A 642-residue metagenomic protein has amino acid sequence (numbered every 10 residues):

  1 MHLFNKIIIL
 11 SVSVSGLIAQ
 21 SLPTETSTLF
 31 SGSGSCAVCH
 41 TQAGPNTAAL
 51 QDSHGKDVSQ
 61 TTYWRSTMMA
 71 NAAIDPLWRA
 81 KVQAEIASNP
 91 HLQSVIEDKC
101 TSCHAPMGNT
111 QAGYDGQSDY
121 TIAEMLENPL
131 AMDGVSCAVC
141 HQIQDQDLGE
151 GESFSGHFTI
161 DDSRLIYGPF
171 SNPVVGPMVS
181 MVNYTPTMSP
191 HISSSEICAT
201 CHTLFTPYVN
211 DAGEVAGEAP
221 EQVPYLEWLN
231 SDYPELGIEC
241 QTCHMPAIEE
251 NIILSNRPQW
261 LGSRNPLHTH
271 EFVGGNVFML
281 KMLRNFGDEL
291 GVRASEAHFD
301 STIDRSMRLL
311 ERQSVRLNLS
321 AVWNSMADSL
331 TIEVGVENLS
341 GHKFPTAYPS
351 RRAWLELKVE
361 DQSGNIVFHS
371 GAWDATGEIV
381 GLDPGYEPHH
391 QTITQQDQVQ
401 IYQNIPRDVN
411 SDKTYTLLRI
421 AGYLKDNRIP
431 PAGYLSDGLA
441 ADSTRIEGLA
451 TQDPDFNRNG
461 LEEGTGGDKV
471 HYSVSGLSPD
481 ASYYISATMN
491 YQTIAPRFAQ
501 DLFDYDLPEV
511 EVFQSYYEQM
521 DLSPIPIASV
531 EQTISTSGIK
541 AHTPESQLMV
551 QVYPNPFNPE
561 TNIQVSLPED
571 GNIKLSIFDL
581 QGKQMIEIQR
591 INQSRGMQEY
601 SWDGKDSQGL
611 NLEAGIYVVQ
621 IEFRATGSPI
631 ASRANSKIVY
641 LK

Functional and structural regions predicted by a protein language model:
H2-L10: Sec-dependent signal peptide recognition, specifically the positively charged N-region followed immediately by
Q20-D52: N-terminal module-boundary/linker segments of secreted carbohydrate-active enzymes
P45-E85, Q117-G464, V470-L477, I485-S535: Primarily the internal scaffold of c-type cytochrome electron-transfer domains, especially repeated/multiheme c-type
D468-Y472, G596-Y600: Short strand-edge motifs at loop-to-beta-strand transitions and within beta-strands of extracellular beta-rich domains
S475-D480, S607-G609: Short, surface-exposed loop/turn segments at beta-strand-coil junctions that are enriched for proline with nearby
A481, S594-Q598, E613-I616: A glycine-anchored, Pro-Gly-centered beta-turn/N-cap motif
K540-Y553, F557-D579, E587-I591, E599-S601 (+1 more regions): Glycine-centered coil/turn sites that cap beta-strands in beta-rich domains
S601, L610-K642: C-terminal tail/sorting-segment detector
